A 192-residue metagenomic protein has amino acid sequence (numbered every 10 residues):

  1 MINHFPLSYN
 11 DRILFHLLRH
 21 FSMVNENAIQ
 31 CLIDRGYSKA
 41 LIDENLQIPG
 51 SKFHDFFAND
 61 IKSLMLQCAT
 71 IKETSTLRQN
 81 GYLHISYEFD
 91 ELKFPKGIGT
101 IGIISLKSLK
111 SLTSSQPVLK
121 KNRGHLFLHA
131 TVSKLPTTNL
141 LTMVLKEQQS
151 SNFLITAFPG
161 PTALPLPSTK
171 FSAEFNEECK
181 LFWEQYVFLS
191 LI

Functional and structural regions predicted by a protein language model:
M1-P6, R12-E184: Functional cores of ribonucleases/endoribonucleases
Y186-L191: Helicase-associated low-complexity regulatory tails and linkers flanking the ATPase motor
